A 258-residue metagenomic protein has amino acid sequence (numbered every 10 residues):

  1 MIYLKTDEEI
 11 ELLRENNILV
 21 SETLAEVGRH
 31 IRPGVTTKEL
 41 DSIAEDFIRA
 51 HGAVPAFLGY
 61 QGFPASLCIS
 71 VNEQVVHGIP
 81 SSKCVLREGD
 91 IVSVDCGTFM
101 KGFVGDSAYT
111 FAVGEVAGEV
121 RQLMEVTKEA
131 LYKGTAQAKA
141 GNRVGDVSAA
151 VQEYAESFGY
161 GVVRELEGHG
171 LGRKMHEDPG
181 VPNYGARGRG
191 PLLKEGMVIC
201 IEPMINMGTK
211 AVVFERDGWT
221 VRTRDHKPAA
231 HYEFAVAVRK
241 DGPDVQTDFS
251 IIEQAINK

Functional and structural regions predicted by a protein language model:
M1-K258: Active-site neighborhoods and metal-handling regions in enzymes and metal-associated proteins
